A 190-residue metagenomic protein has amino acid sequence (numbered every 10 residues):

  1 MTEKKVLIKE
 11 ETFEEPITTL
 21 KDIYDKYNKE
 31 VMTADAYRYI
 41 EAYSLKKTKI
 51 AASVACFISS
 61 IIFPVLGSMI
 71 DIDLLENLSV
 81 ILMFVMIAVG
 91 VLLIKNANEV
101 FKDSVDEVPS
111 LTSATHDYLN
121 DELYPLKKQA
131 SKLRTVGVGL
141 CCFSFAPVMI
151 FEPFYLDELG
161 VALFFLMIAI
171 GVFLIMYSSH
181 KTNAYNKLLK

Functional and structural regions predicted by a protein language model:
V6-C56, H180-K190: Cytosolic-side membrane-entry/anchor segment at the start of a transmembrane helix
K21-Y27, D103-H116: Membrane-interface amphipathic/juxtamembrane segments adjacent to transmembrane helices
T33-Y37, V108-L133: Short membrane-interface loop/juxtamembrane segments of multi-pass integral membrane proteins
T48-F57, S131-C141, I175: Select subsegments of transmembrane alpha-helices in polytopic membrane proteins, especially boundary-proximal
A52-A55, L66-K102, G171-M176: Hydrophobic alpha-helical membrane-embedded segments
I62-V65, R134-L163: Alpha-helical transmembrane segments and their membrane-interface junctions in multi-pass membrane proteins
A97-V108, V172-K190: Cytosolic juxtamembrane helix at the C-terminal end of the final transmembrane segment
A162-G171: Small-residue-rich transmembrane alpha-helices that serve as helix-helix interface/gating elements in multipass
